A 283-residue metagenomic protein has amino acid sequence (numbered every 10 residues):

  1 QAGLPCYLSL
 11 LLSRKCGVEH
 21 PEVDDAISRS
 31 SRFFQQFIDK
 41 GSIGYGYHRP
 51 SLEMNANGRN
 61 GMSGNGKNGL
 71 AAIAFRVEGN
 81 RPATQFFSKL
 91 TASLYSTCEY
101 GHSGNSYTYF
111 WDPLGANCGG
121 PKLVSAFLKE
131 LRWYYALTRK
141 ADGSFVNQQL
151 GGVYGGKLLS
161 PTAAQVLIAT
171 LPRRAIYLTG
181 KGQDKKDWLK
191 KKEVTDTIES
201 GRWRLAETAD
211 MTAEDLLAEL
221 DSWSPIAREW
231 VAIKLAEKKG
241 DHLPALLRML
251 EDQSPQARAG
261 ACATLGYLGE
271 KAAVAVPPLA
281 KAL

Functional and structural regions predicted by a protein language model:
R14, G79, G120, V166-A169 (+3 more regions): Alpha-solenoid repeat junctions
S28-Y134: Long, repeat-rich segments with strong aromatic
F34, Y135, D215-L217, A245-L247 (+1 more regions): Buried hydrophobic core positions in alpha-solenoid tandem helical repeats
A74, L114-C118, E199-T208, I226-G240 (+3 more regions): Structural detector for internal amphipathic alpha-helices that build alpha-solenoid repeat scaffolds
R81-K89, G115-C118, K122-L216: Terminal, non-catalytic domain-edge segments
S103, A218-I226, L250-Q256, L283: Short coil turns that connect the paired helices of HEAT/ARM alpha-solenoid repeats
